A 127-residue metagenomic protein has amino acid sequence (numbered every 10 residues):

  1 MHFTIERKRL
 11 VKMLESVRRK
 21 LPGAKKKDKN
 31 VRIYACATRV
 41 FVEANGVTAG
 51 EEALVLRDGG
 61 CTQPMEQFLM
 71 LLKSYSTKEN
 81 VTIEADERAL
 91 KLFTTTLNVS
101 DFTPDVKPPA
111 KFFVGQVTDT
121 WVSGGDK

Functional and structural regions predicted by a protein language model:
M1-K127: Structural preference for solvent-exposed beta-strand-turn elements and adjacent flexible terminal/loop segments within
